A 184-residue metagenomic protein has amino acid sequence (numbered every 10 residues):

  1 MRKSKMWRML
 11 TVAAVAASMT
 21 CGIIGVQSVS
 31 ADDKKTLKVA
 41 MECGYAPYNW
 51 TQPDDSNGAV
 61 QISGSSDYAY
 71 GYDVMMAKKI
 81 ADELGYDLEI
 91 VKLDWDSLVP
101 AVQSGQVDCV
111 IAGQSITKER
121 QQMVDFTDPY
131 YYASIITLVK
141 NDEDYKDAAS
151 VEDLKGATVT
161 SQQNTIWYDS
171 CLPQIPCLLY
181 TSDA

Functional and structural regions predicted by a protein language model:
R2-A13: Bacterial N-terminal signal peptides that target proteins for export
V15-I23: Hydrophobic core
G22-D33: Sec-dependent signal peptide cleavage junction
K34-Q114: Extracytoplasmic small-molecule ligand-binding "clamshell" domains of the periplasmic binding protein/Venus flytrap
K38-V39, G58-S66, S150-T165: Short loop->beta-strand "edge-of-pocket" segments that line small-molecule binding or catalytic clefts across diverse
E42-Y45, S66-Y68, K140-Y145, V159-W167: Short coil/turn segments
D87-D153: Acidic, polar ligand-binding/catalytic clefts
Y180-A184: Conserved small/polar residues in nucleotide/adenosyl-binding loops
